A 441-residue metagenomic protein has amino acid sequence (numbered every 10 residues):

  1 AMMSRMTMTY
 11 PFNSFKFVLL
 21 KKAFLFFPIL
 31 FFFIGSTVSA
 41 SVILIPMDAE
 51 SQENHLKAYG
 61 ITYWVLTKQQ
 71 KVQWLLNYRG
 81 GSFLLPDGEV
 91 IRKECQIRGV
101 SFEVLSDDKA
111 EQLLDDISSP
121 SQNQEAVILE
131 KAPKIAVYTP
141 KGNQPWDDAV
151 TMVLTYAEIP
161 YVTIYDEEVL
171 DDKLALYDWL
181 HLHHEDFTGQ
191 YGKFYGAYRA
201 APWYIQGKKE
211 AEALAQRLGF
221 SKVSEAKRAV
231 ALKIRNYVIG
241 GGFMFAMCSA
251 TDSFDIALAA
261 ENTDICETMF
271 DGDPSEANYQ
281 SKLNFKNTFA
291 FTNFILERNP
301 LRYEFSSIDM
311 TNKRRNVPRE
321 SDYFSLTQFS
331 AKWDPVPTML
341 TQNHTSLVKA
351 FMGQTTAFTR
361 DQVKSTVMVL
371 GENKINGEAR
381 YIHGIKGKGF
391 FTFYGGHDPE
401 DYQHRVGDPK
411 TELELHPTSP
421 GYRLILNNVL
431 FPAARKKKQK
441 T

Functional and structural regions predicted by a protein language model:
A1-L20: N-terminal secretory signal peptides that target proteins for export/translocation
K22-G35: Bacterial N-terminal signal peptides
A40-D148, A157, G396: Hydrophobic targeting/anchoring helices
S41-M47, E53-L84, V363-T441: Extracellular ligand-binding/catalytic regions of CAZymes and related secreted enzymes and adhesion modules
I43, M47-E53, F83-K93, N143-T251 (+1 more regions): Helical hinge/lid and interdomain linker segments adjacent to catalytic or ligand-binding clefts that mediate domain
S118-N123, E167-V169, N376-R380: Alpha-helical scaffolding within the catalytic cores of extracellular/periplasmic polymer-degrading hydrolases
D148, T155, D252, K282-H404: Catalytic beta-strand/loop cores that center a nucleophilic Ser/Cys/Thr and support acyl-enzyme chemistry
A259, T268-F270, Y279-Q280: Catalytic cores of eukaryotic secretory-pathway lumenal/extracellular enzymes that build and remodel glycoconjugates
